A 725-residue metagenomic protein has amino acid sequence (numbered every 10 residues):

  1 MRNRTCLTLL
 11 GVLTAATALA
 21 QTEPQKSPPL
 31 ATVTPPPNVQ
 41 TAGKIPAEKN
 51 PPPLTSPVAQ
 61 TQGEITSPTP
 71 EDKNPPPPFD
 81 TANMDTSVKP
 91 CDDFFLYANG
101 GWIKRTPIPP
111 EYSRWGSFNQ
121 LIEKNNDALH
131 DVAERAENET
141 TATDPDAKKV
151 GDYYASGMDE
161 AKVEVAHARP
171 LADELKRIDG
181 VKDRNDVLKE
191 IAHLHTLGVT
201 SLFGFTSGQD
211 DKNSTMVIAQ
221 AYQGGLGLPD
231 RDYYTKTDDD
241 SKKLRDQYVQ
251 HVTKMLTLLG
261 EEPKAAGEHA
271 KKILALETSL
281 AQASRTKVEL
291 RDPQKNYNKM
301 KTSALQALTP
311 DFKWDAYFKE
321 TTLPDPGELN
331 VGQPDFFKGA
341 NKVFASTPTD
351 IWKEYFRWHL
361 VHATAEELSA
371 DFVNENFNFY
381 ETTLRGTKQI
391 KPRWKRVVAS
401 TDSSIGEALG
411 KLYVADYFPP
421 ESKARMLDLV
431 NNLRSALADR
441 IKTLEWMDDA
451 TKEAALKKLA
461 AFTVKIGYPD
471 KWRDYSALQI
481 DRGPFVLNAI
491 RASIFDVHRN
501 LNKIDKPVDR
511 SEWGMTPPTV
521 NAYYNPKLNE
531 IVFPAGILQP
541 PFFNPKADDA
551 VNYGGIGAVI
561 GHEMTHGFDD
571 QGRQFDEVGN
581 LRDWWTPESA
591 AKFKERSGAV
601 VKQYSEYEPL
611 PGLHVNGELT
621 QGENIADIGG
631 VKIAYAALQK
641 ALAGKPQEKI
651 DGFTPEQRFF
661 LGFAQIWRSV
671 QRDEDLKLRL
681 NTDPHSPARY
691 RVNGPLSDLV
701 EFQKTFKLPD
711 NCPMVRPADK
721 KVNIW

Functional and structural regions predicted by a protein language model:
M1-T22: Sec-dependent N-terminal signal peptides
A20-N74: Compositionally biased, proline/threonine/alanine/serine-rich low-complexity intrinsically disordered stretches
D72, K89-D93, Y97-V165: Active-site-surrounding "flap" and adjacent substrate/cofactor-binding loops of secreted or lumenal enzymes, prototyped
A82, T86-P90: A charge-rich, low-complexity, intrinsically flexible signal that marks solvent-exposed coils, linkers, repeats
R105-P109, F205-T206, D230-D232, S284-K287 (+3 more regions): Short, solvent-exposed loop/turn and secondary-structure capping segments
E111-A133, K264-A283, N552-A558, D651-F660: Short secondary-structure subsegments characteristic of cysteine-rich extracellular domains
A136-N432: Noncatalytic, helix-rich "gating/capping" subdomain that lines the substrate-entry/channel surface of large enzyme
I273, A304, L308-F312, L323 (+5 more regions): Intrinsically disordered, low-complexity linker/terminal regions across diverse proteins
